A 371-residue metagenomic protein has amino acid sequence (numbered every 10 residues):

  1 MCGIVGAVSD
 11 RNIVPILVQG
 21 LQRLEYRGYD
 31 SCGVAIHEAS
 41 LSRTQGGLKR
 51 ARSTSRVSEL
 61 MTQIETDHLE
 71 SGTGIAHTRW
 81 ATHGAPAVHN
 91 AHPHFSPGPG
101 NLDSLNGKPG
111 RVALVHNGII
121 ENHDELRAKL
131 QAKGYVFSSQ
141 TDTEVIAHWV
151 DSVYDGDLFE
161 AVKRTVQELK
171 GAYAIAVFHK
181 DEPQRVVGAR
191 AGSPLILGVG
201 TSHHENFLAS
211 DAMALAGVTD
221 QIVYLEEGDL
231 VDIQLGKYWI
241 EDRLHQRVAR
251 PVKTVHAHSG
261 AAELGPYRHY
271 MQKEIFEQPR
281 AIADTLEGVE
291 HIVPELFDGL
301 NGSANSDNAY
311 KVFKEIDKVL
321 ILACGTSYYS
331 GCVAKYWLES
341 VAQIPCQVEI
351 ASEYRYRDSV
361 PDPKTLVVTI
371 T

Functional and structural regions predicted by a protein language model:
M1-L264, R268-H269, K273, E277-E315 (+1 more regions): Conserved short alpha-helical segments that host acidic/polar catalytic motifs at enzyme active sites
K314-T371: Glycine-rich phosphate-binding loops that contact phosphosugars or nucleotide phosphates
